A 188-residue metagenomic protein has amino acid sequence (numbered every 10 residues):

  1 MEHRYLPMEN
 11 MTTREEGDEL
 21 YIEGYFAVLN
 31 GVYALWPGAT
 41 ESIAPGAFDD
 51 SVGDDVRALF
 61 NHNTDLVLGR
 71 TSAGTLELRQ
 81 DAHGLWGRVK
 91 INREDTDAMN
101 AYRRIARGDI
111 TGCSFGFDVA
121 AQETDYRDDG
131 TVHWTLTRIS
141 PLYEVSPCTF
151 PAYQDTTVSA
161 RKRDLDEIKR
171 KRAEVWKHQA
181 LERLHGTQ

Functional and structural regions predicted by a protein language model:
M1-R170: Signature of dsDNA virion morphogenesis modules
D166-Q188: Terminal short linear interaction segments
